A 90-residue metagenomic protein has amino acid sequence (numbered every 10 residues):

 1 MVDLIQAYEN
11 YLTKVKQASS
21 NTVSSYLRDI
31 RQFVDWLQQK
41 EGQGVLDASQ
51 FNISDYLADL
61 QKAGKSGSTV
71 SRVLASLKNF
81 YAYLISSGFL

Functional and structural regions predicted by a protein language model:
I5-N21, L27-L90: N-terminal core-binding DNA-recognition domain of tyrosine recombinases/integrases
